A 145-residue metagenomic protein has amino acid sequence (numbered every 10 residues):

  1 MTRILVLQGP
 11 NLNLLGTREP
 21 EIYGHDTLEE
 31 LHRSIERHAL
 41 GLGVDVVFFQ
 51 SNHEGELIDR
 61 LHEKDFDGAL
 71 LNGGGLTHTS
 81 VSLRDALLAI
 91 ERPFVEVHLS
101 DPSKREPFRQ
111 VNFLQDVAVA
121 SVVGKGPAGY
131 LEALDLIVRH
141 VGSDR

Functional and structural regions predicted by a protein language model:
M1-I4: Extreme N-terminal starter segment of soluble prokaryotic enzymes
L15-E29: Glycine- and acidic-residue-enriched helix-capping/strand-helix junction motifs
D45-G55: Short beta->alpha junction loops
V47, V95, S103-R145: Short, glycine-/small-residue-rich phosphate/pyrophosphate-handling segment
E56-G73: Short, electropositive alpha-helical surface patch
K64-F66, L88-A89, V111-D116: Short, hinge-like loop/turn segments at secondary-structure boundaries
G68-S103: Mid-chain, well-packed structural core segment of small domains
